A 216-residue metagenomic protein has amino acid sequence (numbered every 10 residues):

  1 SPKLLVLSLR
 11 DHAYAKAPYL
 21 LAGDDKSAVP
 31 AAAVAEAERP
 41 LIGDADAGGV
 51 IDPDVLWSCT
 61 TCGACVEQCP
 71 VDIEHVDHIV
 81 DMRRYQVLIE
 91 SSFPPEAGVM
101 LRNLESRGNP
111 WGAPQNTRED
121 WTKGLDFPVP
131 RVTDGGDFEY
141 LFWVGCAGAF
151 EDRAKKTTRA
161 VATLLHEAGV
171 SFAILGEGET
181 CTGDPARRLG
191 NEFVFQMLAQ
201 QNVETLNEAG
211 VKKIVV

Functional and structural regions predicted by a protein language model:
P2-V6, A13-V216: Iron-sulfur-cluster electron-transfer modules
